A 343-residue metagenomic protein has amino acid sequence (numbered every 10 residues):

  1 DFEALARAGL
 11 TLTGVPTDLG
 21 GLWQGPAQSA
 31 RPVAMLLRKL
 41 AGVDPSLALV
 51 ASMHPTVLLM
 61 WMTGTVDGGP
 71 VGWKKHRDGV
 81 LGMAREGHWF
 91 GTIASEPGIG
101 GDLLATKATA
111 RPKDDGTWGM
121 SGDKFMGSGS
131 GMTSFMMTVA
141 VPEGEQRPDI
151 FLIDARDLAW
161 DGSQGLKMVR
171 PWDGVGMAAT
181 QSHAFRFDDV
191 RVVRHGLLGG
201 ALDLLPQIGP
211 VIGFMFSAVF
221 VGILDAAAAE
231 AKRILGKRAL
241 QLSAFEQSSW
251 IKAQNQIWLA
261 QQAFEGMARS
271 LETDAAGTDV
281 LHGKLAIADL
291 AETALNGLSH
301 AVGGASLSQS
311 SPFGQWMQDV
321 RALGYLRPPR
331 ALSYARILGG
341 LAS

Functional and structural regions predicted by a protein language model:
E3-A6, L12-D123: Glycine-rich flavin
D123-G165: A short core secondary-structure module
F125-S130, I212-F216, L323: Glycine-rich phosphate/pyrophosphate-binding beta-alpha loops
V169-W258: Glycine-rich beta->alpha junctions and the first turn(s) of the following alpha-helix
S217, L224-A227, A231, A253 (+3 more regions): Amphipathic alpha-helices that form helix-helix packing interfaces
G236, L240, W258-D289, S299-S308: C-terminal helix-coil-helix/basic helical segment that borders enzyme active sites and/or dimer interfaces and provides
A244-I251, G277-H282, S311: Short, charged, amphipathic alpha-helical segments
G304-S343: Glycine-rich phosphate/cofactor-binding loops in nucleotide/flavin-utilizing enzymes
